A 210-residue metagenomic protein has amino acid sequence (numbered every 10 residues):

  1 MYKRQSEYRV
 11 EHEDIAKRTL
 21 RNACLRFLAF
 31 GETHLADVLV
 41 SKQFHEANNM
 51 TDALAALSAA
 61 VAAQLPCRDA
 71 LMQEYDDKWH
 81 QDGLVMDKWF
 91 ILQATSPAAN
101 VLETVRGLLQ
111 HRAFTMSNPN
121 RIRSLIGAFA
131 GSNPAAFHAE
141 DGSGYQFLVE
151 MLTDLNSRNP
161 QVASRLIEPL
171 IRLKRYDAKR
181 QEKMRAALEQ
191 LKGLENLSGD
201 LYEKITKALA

Functional and structural regions predicted by a protein language model:
K3-A210: Long, ordered, helix-rich scaffold segments
